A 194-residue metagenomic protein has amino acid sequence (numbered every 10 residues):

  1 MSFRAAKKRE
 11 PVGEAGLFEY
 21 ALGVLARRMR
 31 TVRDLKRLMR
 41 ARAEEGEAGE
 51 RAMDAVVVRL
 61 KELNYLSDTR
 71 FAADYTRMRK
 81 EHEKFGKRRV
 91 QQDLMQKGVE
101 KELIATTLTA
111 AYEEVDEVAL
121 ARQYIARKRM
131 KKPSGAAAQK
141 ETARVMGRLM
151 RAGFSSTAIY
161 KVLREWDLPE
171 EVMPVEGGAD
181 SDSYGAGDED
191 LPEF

Functional and structural regions predicted by a protein language model:
M1-F194: An alpha-helical, amphipathic repeat domain used for nucleic-acid recognition, typified by the mTERF helical solenoid
